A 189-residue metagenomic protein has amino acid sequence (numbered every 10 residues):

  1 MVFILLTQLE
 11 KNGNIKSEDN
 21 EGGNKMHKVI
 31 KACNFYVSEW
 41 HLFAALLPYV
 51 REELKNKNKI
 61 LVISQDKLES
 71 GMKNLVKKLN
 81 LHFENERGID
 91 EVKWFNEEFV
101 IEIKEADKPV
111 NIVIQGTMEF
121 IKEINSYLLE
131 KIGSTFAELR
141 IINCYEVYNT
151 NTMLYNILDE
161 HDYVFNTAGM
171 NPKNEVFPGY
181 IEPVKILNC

Functional and structural regions predicted by a protein language model:
I4-L6, K11-N14: Short, positively charged and aromatic/hydrophobic N-terminal segments
G13, S17-C189: Non-catalytic regulatory/interaction regions at protein termini and inter-domain linkers
